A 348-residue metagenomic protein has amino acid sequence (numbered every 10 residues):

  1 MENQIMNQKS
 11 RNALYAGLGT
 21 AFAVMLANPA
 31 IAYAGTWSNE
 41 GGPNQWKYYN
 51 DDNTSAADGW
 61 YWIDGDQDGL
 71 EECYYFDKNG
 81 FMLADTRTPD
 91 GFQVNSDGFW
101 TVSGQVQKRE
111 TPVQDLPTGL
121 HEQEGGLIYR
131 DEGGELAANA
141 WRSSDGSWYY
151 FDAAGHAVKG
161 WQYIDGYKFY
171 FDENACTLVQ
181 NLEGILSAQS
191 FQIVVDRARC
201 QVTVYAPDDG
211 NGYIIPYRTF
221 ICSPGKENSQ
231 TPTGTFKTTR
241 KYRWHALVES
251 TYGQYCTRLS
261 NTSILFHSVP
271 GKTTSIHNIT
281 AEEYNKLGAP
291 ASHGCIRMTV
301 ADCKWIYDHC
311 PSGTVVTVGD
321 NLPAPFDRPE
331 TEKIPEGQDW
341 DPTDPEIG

Functional and structural regions predicted by a protein language model:
E2-N3, N7-Q189, E249: Extracellular adhesion/carbohydrate-binding repeat motifs centered on closely spaced tryptophans
G42-N44, Q123-E124, V195-Q201, T251-Y252 (+1 more regions): A short, compositionally biased
C73, R199, T235, V300-Y307: Extracytoplasmic/secreted envelope proteins and their assembly/folding machinery, especially bacterial periplasmic
F76, F151, F171, C222-P224 (+3 more regions): Hydrophobic residues in beta-strands and at strand termini
K78-G80, T88, G98-W100, G134 (+9 more regions): A mature extracytoplasmic/lumenal domain signature
L182-N278, P342-D344: Gly/Pro-biased beta-strand-loop elements
Q230, H245-G348: Exported/periplasmic cell-wall-interacting domains
